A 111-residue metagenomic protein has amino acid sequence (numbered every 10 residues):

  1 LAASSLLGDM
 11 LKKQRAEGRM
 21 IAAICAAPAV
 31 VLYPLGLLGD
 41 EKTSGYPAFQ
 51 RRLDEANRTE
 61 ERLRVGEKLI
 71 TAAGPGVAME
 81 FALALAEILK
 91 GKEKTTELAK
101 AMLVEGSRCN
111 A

Functional and structural regions predicted by a protein language model:
L1-A111: Active-site-adjacent pocket-lining segments in enzyme domains
